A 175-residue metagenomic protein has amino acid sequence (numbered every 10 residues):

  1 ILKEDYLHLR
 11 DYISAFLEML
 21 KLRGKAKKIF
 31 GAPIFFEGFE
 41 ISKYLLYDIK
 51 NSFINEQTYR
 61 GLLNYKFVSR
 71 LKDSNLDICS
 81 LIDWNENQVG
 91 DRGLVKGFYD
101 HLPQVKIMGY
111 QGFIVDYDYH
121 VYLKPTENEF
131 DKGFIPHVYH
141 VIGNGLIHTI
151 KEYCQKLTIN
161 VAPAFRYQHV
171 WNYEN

Functional and structural regions predicted by a protein language model:
I1-N175: Catalytic-core helical/loop segments in enzymes performing group transfer/polymerization on anionic/lipid-linked
